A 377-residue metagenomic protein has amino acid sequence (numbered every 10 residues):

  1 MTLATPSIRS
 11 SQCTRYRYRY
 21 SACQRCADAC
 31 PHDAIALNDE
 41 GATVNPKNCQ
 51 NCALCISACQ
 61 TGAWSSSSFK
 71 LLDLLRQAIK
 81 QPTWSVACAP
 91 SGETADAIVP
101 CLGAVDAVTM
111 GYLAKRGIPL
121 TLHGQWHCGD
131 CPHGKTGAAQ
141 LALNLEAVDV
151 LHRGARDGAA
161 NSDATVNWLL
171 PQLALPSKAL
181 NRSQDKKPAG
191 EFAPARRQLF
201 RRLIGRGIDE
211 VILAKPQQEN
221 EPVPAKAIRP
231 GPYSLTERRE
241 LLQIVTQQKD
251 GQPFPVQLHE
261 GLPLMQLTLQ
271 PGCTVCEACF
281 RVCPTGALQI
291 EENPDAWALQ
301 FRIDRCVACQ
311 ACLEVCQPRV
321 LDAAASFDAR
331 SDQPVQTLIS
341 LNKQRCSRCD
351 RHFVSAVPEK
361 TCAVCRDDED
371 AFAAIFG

Functional and structural regions predicted by a protein language model:
M1-C59, A63: Extreme N-terminal leader/targeting regions
M1-Q24, L37, A78-P294, I303-R305 (+4 more regions): Non-ligating segments of multi-cofactor redox enzymes
A42-V44, A296-F301: Minor-groove-contacting beta-hairpin "wing" of winged helix-turn-helix DNA-binding domains
K47, S68-T83: ABC transporter nucleotide-binding domain
L54-L72, E314-A329: Short, structured interface segments
